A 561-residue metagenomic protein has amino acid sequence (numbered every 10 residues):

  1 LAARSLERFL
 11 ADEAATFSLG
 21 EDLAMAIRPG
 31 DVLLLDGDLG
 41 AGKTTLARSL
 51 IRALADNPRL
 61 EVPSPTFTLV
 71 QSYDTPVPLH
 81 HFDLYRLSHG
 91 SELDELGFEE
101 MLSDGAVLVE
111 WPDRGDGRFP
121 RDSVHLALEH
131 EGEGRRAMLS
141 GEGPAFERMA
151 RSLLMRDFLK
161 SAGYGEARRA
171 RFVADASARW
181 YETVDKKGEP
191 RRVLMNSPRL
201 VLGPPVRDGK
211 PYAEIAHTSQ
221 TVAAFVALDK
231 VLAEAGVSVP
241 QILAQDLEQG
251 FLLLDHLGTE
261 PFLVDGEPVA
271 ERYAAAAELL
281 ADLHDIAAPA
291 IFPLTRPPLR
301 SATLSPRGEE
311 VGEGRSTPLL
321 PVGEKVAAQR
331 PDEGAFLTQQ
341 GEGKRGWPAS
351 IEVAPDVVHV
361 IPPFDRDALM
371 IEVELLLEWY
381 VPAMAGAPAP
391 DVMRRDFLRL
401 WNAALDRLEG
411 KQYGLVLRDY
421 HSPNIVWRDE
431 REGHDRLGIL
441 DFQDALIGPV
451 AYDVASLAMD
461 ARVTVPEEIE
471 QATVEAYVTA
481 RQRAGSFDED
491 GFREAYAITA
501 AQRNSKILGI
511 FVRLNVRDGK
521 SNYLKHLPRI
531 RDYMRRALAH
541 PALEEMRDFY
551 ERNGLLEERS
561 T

Functional and structural regions predicted by a protein language model:
L6, L93-D94, E99-M155: Short phosphate-coordinating micro-motif centered on Lys-Gly-acidic
K43: Conserved lysine of the Walker
T75, A178-D185, V193-L194, L283 (+2 more regions): Active-site acidic catalytic loop and adjacent metal/ATP-binding pocket of ATP-dependent phosphoryl transfer enzymes
A162-K187, Q220: ATP-binding glycine-rich phosphate-binding loop
V184-P297, R330, F336-Q339, G343-L375 (+2 more regions): ATP-binding pocket architecture of kinase catalytic cores
G308-E313, G323-K325, G341-E342: Glycine-biased, low-complexity coil/linker segments
E374-M384, V450-S486, A501-R517, I530-L538: Active-site activation/catalytic loop segments of kinase-like enzymes and analogous catalytic loops in related
G509-T561: ATP/Mg2+ or Mg2+-diphosphate-binding catalytic cores that bind nucleotide phosphates or diphosphates via glycine-rich
